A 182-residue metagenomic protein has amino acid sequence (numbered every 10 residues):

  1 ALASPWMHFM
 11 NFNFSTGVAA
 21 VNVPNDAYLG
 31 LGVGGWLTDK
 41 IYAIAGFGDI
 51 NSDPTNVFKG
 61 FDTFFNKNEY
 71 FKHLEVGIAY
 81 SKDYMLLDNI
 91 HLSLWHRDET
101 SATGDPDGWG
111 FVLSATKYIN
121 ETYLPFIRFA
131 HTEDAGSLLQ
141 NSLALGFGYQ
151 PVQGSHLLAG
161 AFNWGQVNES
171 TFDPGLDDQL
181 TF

Functional and structural regions predicted by a protein language model:
A1, K40-G48, S142-Q150, Q179-F182: A short, terminal or domain-edge coil/loop segment
A1-E75: Surface-exposed coil loops of outer-membrane beta-barrel proteins
L74, I78-D173, D178-L180: Detector for outer-membrane/organellar transmembrane beta-barrel domains, recognizing the amphipathic beta-strand
